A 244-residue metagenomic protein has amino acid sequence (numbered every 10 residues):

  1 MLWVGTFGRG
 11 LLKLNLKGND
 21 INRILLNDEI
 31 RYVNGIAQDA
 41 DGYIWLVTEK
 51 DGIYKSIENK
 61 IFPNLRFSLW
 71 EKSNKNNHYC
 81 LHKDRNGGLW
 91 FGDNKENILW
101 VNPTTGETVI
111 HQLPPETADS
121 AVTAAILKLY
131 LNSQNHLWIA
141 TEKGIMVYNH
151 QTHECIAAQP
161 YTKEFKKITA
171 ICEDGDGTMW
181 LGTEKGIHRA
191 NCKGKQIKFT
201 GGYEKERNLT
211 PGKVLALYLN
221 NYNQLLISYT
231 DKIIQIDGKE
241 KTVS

Functional and structural regions predicted by a protein language model:
M1-S244: Carboxylate-rich, polar loop motifs that coordinate divalent cations or form catalytic acidic clusters
